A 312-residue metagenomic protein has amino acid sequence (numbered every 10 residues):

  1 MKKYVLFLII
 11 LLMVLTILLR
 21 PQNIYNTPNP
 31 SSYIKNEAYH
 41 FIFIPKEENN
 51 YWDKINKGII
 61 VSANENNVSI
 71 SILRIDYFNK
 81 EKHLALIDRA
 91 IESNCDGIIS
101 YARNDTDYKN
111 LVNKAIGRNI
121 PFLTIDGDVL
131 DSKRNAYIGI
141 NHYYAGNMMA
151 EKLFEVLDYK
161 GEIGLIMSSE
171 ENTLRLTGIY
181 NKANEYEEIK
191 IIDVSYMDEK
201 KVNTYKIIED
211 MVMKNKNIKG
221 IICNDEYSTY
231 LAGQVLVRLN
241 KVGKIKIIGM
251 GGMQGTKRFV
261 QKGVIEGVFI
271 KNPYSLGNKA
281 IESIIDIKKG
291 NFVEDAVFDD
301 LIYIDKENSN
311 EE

Functional and structural regions predicted by a protein language model:
P21-P28, A183, S275-E312: Hinge/cleft segment of the Venus flytrap/periplasmic-binding protein
P28-I55, I72, N135-A136, E162-S169: Short beta-strand segments enriched in small/hydrophobic residues
Y39-G58, S62, S71-H83, R89 (+5 more regions): Extracytoplasmic "Venus flytrap"
Y51-N66, A145-M149, E171-K190, I207 (+2 more regions): Short, solvent-exposed amphipathic alpha-helices that sit in or adjacent to ligand/effector-binding or catalytic
A63-K80, E162-L165, A183-K201: Short beta-strand elements in bilobed, periplasmic/extracellular small-molecule ligand-binding domains
I99-I116, I179, D198-G255: Hydrophobic alpha-helical
T106-Y144, G251-Q261: Flexible loop/hinge segments that line or gate small-molecule binding clefts
I138-E162, R175, N203-Y205, Q254-T256 (+1 more regions): Hydrophobic alpha-helical segments within soluble ligand-binding/sensing domains
